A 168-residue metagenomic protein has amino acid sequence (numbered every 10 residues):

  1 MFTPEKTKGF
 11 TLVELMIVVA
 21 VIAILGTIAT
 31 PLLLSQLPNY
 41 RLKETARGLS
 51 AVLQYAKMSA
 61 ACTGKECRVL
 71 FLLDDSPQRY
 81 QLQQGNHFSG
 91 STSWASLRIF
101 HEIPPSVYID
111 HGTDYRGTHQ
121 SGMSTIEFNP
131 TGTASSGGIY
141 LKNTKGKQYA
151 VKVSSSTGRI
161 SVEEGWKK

Functional and structural regions predicted by a protein language model:
M1-T7, M16, I24, I28-Q54 (+4 more regions): N-terminal helix-rich module
V13: Residues within the helices of the helix-turn-helix
